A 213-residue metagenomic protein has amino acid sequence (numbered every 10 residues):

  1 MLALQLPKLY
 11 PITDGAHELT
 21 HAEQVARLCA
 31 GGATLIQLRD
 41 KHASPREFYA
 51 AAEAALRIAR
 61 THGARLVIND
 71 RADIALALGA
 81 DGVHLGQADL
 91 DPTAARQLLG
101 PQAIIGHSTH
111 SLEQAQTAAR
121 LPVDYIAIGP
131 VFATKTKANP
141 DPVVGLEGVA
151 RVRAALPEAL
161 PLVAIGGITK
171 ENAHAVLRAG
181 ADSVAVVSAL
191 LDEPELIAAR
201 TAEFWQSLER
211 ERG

Functional and structural regions predicted by a protein language model:
M1-P92, Q97-D124, V144-E147, R151-A154 (+3 more regions): Conserved N-terminal beta1-alpha1 strand-loop-helix module at the mouth
L38, A75, F132-A138: A short acidic, helix-capping loop that chelates divalent metal ions and anchors anionic groups
D141: Glycine-rich ATP-lid loops
D182-S183: C-terminal structural segments of small proteins and small subunits
